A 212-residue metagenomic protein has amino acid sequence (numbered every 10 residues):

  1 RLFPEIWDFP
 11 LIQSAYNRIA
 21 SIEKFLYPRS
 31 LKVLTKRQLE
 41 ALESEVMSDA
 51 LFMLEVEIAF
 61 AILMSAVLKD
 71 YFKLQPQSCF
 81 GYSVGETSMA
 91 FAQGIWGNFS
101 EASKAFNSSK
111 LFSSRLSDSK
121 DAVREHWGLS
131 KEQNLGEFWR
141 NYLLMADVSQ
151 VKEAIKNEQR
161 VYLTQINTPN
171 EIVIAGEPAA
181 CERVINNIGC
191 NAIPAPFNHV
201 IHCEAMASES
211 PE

Functional and structural regions predicted by a protein language model:
R1-P28: Short, surface-exposed "cap/lid" segments of acyl-processing enzymes
R29-L39: Short, glycine/acidic-rich hinge or "gate" loops at secondary-structure transitions that mediate conformational
Q38-E212: Acyltransferase
